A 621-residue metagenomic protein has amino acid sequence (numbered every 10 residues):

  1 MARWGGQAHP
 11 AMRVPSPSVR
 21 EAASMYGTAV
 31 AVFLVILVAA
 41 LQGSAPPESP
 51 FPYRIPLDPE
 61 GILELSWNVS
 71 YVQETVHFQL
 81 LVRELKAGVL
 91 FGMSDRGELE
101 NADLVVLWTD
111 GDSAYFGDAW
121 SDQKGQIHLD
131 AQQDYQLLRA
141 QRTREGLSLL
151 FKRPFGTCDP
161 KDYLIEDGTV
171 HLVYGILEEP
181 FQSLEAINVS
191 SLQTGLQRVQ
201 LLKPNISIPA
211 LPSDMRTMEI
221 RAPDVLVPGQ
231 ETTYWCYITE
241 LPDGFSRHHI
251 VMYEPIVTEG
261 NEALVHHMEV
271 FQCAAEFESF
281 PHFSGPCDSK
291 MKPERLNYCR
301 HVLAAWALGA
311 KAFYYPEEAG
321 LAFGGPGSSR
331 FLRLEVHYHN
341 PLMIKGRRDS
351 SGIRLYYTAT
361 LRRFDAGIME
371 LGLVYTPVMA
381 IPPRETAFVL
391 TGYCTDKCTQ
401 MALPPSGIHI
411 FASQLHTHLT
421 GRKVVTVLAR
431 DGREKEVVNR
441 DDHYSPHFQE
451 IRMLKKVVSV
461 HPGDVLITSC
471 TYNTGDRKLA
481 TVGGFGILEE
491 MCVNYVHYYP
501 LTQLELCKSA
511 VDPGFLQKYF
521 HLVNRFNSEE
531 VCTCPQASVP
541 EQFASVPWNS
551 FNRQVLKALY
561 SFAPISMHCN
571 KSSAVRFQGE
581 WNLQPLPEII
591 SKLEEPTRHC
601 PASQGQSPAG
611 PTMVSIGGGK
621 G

Functional and structural regions predicted by a protein language model:
M1-V35: Classical eukaryotic N-terminal signal peptides for Sec-dependent ER targeting/secretion, especially the positively
Y26-D214, H282-Y314, N439, P462 (+8 more regions): Extracellular-facing/secreted segment signature in eukaryotic proteins
I55-I62, K203-L264, L342-T420, G484-M567 (+3 more regions): Solvent-exposed, flexible loop/coil segments flanking beta-strands in beta-rich domains
E74-F78, E84-L90, D95-E100, G156-C158 (+3 more regions): Primarily extracytoplasmic ectodomains and periplasmic/lumenal surface modules that are beta-strand-rich
S148, I250-V251, G320-H339, V458-N473: Noncatalytic modules at the cell exterior or secretory-pathway interfaces, chiefly beta-strand-rich lectin/adhesion
T157-D159, F181, H339-M343, T471-A480: Short acidic/polar inter-strand loop motif in beta-rich domains
H267-A275, R422-E434: Short, surface-exposed beta-strand/strand-loop-strand elements in extracellular ectodomains
R300-P326, Y444-P462: Beta-sandwich interaction modules
